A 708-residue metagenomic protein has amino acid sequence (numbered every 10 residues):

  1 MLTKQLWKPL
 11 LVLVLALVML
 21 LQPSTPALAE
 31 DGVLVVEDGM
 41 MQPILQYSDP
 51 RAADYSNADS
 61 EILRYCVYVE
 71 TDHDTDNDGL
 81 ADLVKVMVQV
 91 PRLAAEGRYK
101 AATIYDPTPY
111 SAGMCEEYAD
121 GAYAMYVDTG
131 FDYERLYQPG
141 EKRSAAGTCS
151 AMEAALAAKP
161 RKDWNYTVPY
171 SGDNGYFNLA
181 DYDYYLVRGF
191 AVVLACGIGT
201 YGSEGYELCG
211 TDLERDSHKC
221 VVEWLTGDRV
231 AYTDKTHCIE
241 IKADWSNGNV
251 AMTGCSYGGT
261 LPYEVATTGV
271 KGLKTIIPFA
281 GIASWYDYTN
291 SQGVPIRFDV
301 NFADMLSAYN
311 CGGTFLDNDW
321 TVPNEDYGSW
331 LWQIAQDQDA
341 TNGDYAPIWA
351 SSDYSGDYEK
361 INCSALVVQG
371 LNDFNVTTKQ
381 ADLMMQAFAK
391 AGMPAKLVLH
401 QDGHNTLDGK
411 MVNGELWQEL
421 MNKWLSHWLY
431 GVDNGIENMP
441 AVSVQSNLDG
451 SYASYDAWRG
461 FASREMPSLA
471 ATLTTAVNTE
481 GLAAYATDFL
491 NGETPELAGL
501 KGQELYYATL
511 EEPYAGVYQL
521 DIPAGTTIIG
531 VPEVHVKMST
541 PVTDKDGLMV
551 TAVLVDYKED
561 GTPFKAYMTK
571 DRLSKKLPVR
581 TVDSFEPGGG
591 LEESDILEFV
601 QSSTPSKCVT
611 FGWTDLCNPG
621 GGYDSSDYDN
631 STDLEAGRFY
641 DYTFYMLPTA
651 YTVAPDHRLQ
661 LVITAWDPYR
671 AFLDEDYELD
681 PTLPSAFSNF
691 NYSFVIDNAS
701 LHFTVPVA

Functional and structural regions predicted by a protein language model:
L20-G32: Sec-dependent signal peptide cleavage junction
G32-G39, Y47, R51-D54, T71-D72 (+2 more regions): Glycine/threonine-rich phosphate-binding loop and adjacent beta-strand/alpha-helix elements that clamp
L34-Q42, S48, A52-Y55, D72-D74 (+11 more regions): Accessory cap/linker subdomain of secreted extracellular hydrolases
L80-A95, T103: A short loop-to-beta-strand scaffold at the N-terminal edge of the catalytic core in hydrolase folds
Y99-P109, L659: Short beta-strand element of the alpha/beta-hydrolase
I361, V367-Q369, D373: Short beta-strand/loop motif that positions the catalytic acidic residue of the alpha/beta-hydrolase fold
F374-Q380: Conserved alpha/beta-hydrolase "acid-adjacent" motif
F388-N405: Catalytic histidine neighborhood in serine/cysteine hydrolases with alpha/beta-hydrolase-type architecture
